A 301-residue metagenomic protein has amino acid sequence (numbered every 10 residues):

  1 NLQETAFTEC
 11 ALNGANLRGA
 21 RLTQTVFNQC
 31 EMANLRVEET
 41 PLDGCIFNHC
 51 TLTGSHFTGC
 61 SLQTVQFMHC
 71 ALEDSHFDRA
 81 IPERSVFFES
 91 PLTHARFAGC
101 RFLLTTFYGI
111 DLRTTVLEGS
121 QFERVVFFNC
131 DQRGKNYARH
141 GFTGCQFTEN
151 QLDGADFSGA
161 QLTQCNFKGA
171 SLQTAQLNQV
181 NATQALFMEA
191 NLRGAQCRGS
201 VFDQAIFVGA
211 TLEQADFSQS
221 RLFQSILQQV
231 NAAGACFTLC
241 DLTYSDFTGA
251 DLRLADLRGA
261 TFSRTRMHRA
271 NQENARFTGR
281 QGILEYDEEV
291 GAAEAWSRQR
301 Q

Functional and structural regions predicted by a protein language model:
N1-Q301: Tandem repeat scaffolds
